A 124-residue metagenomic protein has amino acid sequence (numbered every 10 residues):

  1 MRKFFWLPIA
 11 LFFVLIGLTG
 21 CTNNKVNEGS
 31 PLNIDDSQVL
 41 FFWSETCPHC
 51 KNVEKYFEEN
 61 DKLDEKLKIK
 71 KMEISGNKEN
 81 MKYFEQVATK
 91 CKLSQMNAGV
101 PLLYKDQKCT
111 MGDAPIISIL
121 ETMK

Functional and structural regions predicted by a protein language model:
M1-F5: Positively charged n-region of N-terminal signal peptides that target proteins for export
I16-G20: C-terminal motif of bacterial Sec signal peptides marking the signal peptidase cleavage site
T22-N24: Bacterial signal peptide processing site
E28-K70: Local sequence-structure signature of Cys/Sec-based thiol-disulfide redox active-site neighborhoods
E54-F57, M81, E85, I117-L120: Extracytoplasmic/secreted envelope proteins and their assembly/folding machinery, especially bacterial periplasmic
K66-Y83: Thiol-based oxidoreductase modules, predominantly thioredoxin-like and allied folds used for disulfide exchange
E85-C91: N-terminal post-signal-peptidase region of extra-cytosolic proteins
G99-K124: Non-catalytic, surface beta->alpha helical segment in thiol-disulfide oxidoreductase systems
